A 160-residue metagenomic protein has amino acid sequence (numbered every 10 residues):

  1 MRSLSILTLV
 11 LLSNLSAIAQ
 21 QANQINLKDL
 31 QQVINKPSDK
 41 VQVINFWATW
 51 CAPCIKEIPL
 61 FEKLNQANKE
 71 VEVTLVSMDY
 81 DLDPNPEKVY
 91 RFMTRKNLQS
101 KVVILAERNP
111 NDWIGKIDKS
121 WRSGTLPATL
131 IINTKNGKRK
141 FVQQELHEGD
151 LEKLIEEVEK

Functional and structural regions predicted by a protein language model:
M1-L27, K160: Bacterial Sec-dependent N-terminal signal peptides
Q21-Q42: A short beta-strand-turn-helix
P37-Q42, K69-E72, L98-K101: Loop/turn elements at helix/coil->beta-strand transitions in domains of secreted/extracellular proteins
K40-Q42, W47-W50, T125: Short pre-active-site segment immediately N-terminal to redox-active cysteine/selenocysteine motifs in thiol-based
F46-K63: Conserved redox-active cysteine motifs that mediate thiol-disulfide chemistry, especially di-cysteine Cys-X(1-2)-Cys
A48-A52, D79-D83, E107-P110, E148: Solvent-exposed loop/turn segments at secondary-structure junctions within structured extracellular/periplasmic domains
L60-K96, P110-I114: Structural microenvironment flanking redox-active thiols in thiol-disulfide oxidoreductases
L105-L154: Thiol/disulfide oxidoreductase modules built on the thioredoxin-like
